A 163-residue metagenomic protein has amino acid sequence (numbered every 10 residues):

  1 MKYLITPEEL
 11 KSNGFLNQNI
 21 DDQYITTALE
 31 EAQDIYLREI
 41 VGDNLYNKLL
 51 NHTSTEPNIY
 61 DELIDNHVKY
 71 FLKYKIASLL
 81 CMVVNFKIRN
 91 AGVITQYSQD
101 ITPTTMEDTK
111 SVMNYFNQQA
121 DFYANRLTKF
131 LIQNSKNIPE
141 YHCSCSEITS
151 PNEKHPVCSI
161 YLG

Functional and structural regions predicted by a protein language model:
M1-K69, V83-A91, T95-T104, D108 (+2 more regions): Conserved short "hinge" loops at termini or chain/domain junctions
L72: Catalytic-loop motifs flanking and including active-site residues across diverse enzymes
D121-Y123: Low-complexity, serine/threonine/proline-enriched polar segments
